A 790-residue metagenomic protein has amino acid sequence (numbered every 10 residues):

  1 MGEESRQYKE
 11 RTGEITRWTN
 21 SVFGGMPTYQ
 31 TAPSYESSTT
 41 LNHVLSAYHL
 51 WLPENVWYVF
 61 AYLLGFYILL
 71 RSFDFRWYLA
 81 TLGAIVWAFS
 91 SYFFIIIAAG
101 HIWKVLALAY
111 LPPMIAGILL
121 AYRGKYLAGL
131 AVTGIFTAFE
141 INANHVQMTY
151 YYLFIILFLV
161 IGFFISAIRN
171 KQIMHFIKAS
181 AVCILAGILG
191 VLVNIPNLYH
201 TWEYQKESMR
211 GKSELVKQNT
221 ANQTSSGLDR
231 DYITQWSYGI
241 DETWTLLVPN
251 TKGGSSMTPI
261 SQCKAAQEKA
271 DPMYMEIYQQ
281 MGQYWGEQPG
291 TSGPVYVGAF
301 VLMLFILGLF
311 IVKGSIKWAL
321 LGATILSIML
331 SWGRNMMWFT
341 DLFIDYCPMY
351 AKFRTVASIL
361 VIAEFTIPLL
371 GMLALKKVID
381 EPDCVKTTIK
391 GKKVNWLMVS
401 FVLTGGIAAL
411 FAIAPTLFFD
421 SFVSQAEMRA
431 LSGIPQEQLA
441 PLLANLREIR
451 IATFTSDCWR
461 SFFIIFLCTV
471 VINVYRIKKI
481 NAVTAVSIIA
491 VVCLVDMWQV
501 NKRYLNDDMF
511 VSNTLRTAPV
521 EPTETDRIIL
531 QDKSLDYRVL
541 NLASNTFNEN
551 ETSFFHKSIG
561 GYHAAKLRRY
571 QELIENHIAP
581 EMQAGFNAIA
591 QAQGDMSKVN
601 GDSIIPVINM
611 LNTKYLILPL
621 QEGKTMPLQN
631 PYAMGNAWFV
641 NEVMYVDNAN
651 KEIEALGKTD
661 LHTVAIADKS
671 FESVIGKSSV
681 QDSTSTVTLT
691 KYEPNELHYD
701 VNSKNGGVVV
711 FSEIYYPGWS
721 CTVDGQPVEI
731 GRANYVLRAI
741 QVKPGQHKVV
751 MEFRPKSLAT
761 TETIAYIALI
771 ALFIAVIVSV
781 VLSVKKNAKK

Functional and structural regions predicted by a protein language model:
M1-L69, I85-L108, N222-V297, L330-T340 (+2 more regions): Membrane-interface coil-to-helix junctions
K9, E14, N20-G24, T251 (+7 more regions): Extracytoplasmic/lumenal acceptor-recognition loop(s) of multi-pass membrane glycoenzymes
W57-D74, V301-M303, L370, T469: Transmembrane-helix motifs of polytopic, lipid-linked glycan transferases
L70-F89, L127-L130: Transmembrane-helix signature of polytopic, membrane-embedded enzymes that assemble or transfer cell-envelope glycans
G100-A109, A121-A138, V146-G187, V312-P522 (+1 more regions): Contiguous transmembrane helix-bundle modules in multi-pass membrane proteins
F176-Y238: Polar, glycine-rich mid-to-C-terminal structural blocks that act as macromolecule-binding/assembly scaffolds
T234, Y238-M329, T366, V378 (+5 more regions): Segments forming glycine/polar-rich beta-alpha architectures that bind adenosine-containing cofactors
M303, K614, G623, H662-K790: Active-site-proximal, structured, solvent-exposed surfaces of multi-pass membrane proteins that position macromolecular
